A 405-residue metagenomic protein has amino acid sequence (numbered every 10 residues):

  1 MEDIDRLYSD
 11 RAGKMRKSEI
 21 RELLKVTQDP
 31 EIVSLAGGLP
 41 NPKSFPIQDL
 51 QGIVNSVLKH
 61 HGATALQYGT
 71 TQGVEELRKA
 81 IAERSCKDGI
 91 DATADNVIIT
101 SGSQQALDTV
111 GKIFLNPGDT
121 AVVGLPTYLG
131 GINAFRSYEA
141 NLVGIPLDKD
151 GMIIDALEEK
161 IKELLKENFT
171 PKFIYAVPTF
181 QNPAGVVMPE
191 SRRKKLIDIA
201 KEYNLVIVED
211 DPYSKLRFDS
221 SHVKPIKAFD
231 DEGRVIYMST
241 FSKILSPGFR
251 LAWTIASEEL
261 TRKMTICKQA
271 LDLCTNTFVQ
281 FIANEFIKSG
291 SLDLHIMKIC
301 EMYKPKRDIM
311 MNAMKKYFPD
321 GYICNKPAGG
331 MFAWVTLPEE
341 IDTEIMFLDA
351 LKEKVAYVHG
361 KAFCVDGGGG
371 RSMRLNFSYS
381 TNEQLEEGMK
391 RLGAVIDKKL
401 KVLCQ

Functional and structural regions predicted by a protein language model:
R11-G102, T109, K288-S289, L294 (+3 more regions): N-terminal small-domain helix-loop-helix segment of the aminotransferase-like
K59, T64-Y203, V208, S214-E232 (+3 more regions): Conserved core of the PLP fold type I
E76, K263-I266, M297-I309, E387 (+1 more regions): A non-catalytic, amphipathic alpha-helix used as a structural packing/dimerization or gating element in enzyme scaffolds
D231-E301: Conserved core segment of the aminotransferase class I/II
N284, E301-M311, I323-T336, M346: Conserved glycine-rich beta-strand-loop-beta hairpin in the small C-terminal domain of fold type I
I341-M346, E383-E387: Short, conserved charged micro-motifs
K352-K354, D366-Q405: PLP-dependent enzyme catalytic core of the Aspartate aminotransferase-like
